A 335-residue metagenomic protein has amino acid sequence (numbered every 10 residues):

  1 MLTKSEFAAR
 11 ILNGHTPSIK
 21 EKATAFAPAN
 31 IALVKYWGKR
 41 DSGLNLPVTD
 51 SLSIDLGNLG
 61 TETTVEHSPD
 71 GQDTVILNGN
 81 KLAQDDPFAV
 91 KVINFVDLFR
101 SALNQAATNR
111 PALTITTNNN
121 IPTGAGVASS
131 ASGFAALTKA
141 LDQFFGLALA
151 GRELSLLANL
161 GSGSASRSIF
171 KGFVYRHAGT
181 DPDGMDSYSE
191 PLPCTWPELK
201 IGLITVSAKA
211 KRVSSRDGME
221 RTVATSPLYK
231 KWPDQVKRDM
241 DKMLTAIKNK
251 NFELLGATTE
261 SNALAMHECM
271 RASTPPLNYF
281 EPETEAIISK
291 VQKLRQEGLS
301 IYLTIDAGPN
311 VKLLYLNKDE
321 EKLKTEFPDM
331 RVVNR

Functional and structural regions predicted by a protein language model:
M1-A125, K139-L149, V333-R335: ATP-binding N-lobe of GHMP and related small-molecule kinases
L2-A32, G38-S42, P193-R335: C-terminal nucleotide
E62-T64, F173-Y175, I201-L203, K312: Conserved hydrophobic/aromatic beta-strand scaffold that supports enzyme active sites
N109-N120, A158, A286-Q296: Short, hydrophobic/aliphatic alpha-helical segments
N118-G124, G163-S164, G308-N310, N317-K318: Short, internal active-site loops enriched in acidic
S132-F144, G161: Stable alpha-helical structural segments in soluble proteins, enriched in small hydrophobic residues
F144-R152, A246-N249: Inter-helical turn/loop segments and adjacent helix faces that build the functional surface of alpha-helical bundle
R152-E198, I287-I288, L294, Y302-D306: Alpha/beta catalytic cores of group-transfer enzymes, especially the acyltransferase/condensing modules of polyketide
